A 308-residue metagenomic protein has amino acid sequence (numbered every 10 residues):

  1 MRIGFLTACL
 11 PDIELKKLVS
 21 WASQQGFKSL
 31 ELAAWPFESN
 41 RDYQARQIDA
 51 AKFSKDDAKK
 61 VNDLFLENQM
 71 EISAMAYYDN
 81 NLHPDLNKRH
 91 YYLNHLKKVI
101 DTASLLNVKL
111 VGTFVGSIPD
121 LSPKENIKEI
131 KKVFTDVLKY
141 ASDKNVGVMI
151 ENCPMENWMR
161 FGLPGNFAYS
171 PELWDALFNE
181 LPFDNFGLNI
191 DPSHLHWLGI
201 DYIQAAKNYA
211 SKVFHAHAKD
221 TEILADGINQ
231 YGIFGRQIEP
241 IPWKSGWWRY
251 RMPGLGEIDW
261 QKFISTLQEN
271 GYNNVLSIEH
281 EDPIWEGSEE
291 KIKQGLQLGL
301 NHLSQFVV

Functional and structural regions predicted by a protein language model:
M1-G4, S73-H83, R236: N-terminal small/glycine-rich loop or linker at the start of catalytic domains across soluble metabolic enzymes
M1-S29, N107, R160-F161, A168-V308: Histidine-acidic metal/acid-base catalytic patches
C9-P11, A34-P36, Y78-N81, V115-P119 (+4 more regions): Active-site-proximal loop/turn and secondary-structure-junction residues that shape catalytic pockets, frequently
K17, K59, L64-E71, N81-G187 (+2 more regions): Active-site acidic/histidine proton-transfer and metal-coordination neighborhood in alpha/beta enzyme cores
E31, A74-A76, G112, M149 (+2 more regions): Conserved beta-strand positions in the central sheet of alpha/beta enzyme cores
A33-K60: Glycine-rich, proline-tolerant flexible connector loops at the mouths of alpha/beta enzymes
R41-I48, A76-P84: Glycine-/proline-rich flexible loop or hinge segments
D42-A45, D85-L86, M159-G162, G287-E289: Short acidic, glycine/proline-rich loop/turn micro-motifs
